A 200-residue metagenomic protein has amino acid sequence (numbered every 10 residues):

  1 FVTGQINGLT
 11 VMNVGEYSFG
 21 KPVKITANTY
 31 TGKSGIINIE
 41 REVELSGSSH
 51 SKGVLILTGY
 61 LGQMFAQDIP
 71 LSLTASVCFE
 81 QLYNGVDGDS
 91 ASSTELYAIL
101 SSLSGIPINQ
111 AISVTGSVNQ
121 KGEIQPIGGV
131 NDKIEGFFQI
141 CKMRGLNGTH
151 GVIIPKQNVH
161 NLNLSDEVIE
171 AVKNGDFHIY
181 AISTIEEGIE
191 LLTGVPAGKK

Functional and structural regions predicted by a protein language model:
F1-N7: Extended amphipathic alpha-helical segments with heptad-repeat/coiled-coil character used for oligomerization, fusion
Q5, S18-P22: Extended, charged alpha/beta regions that create polyanion-binding interfaces
N7-T10, K24-T26: Ordered hydrophobic segments in well-structured contexts
V11-M12, E16, G47: Structural flexibility/helix-modulation signal
K21-L45, S49-K200: Peripheral, non-AAA+ core regions of ATP-driven protein-machinery
